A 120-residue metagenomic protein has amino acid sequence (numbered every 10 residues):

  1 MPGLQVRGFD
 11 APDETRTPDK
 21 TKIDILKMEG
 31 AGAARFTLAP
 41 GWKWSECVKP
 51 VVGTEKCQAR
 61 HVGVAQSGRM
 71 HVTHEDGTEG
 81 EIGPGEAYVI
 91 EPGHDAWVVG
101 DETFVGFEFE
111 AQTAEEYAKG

Functional and structural regions predicted by a protein language model:
M1-T37, S45-E46: A short, N-terminal "cap"/entry segment at the start of jelly-roll beta-barrel domains of the cupin/DSBH fold
K20, G41, G77-E79: Detector for glycine-centered tight turns/loop "hinges" at secondary-structure junctions
K27, W42-C57: Catalytic core of non-heme Fe(II) oxygenases with the double-stranded beta-helix
R35, D95, G100-G120: A short hydrophobic beta-strand segment most commonly corresponding to one strand of the jelly-roll/cupin
K43-W44, S67-T73, A96: Short beta-strand segments in beta-sandwich/barrel cores
T54-V72: Short, conserved beta-strand element in jelly-roll/cupin
Q66-S67, P92, G100: A cytosolic small-molecule/anion-sensing beta-strand core signal
H74-G93: Short acidic-glycine-tyrosine-enriched beta hairpin
